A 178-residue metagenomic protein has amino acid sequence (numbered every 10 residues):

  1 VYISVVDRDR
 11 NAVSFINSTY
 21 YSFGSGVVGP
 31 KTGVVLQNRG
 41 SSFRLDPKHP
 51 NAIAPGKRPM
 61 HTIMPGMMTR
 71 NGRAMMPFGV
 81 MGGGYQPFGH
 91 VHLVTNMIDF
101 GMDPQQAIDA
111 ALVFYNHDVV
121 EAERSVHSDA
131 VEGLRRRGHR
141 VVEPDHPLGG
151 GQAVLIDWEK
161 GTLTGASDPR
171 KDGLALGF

Functional and structural regions predicted by a protein language model:
V1-D145: Proteins synthesized as precursors that undergo proteolytic processing into mature forms
S125-F178: Cofactor-centric catalytic regions
